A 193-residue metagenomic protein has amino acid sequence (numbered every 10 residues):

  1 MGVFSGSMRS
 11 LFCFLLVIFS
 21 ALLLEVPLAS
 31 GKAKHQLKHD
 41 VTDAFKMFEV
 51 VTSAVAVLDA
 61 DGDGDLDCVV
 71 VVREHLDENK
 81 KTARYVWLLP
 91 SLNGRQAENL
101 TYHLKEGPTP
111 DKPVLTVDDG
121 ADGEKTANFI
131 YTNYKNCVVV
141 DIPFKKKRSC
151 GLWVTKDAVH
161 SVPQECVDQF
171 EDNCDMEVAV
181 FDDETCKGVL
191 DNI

Functional and structural regions predicted by a protein language model:
G2-I193: A beta-rich soluble binding module of mature secreted/lumenal proteins
